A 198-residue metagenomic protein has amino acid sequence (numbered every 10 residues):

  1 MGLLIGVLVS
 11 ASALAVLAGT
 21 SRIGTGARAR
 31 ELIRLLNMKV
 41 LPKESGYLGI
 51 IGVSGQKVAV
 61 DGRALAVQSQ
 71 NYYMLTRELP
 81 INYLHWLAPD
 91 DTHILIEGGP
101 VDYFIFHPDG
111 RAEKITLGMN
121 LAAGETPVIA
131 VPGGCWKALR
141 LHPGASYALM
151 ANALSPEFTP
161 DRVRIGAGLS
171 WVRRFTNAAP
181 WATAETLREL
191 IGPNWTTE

Functional and structural regions predicted by a protein language model:
M1-R22: Terminal signal-anchor or tail-anchor transmembrane helices that tether membrane-associated enzymes to cellular
I23-I129, A138-L139, A145-S146, P156-P160 (+1 more regions): Non-catalytic, conserved peripheral segments adjacent to functional cores
A153: Histidine-centered acyl-transfer/condensation active-site motif and its immediate structural neighborhood
